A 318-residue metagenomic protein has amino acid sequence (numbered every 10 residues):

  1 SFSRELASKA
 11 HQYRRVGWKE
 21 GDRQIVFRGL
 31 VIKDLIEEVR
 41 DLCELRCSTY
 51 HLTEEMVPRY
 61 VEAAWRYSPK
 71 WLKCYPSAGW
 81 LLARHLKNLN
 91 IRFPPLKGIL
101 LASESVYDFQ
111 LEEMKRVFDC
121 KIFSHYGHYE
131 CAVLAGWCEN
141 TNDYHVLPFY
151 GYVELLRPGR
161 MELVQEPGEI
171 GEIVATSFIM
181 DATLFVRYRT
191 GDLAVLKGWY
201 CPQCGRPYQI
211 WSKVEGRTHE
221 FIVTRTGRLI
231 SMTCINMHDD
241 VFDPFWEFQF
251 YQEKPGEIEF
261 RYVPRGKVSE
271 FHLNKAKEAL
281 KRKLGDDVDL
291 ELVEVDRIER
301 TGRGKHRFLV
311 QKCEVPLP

Functional and structural regions predicted by a protein language model:
F2, L6, P76-G79: Short alpha-helical patches at coil-to-helix transitions and adjacent helical residues in well-structured domains
S3-E5, K9-Y50: Conserved AMP-binding loop of ANL adenylate-forming enzymes
D41-P318: Active-site glycine/GP-rich loop and adjacent strand/helix microenvironment that borders small-molecule binding pockets
